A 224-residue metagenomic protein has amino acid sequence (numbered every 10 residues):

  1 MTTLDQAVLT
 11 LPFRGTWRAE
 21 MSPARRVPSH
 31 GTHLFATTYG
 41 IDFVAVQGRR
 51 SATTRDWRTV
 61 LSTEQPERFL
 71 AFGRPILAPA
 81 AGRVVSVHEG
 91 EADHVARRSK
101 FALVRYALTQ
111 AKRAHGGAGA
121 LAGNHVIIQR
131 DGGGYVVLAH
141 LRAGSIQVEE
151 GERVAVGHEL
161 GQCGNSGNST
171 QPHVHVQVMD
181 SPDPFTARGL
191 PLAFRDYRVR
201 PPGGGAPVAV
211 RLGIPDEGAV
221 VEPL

Functional and structural regions predicted by a protein language model:
M1-F69: Non-catalytic extracellular/periplasmic "stalk" and linker regions immediately N-terminal to catalytic or recognition
L4-D5, P28-H30, A118, E152 (+1 more regions): Acidic, glycine-rich catalytic/binding loops that coordinate metals and/or anionic ligands
M21, A45, S86, H140-A143 (+2 more regions): A residue-level detector for short acidic-glycine micro-motifs
L70-F72, L121-A122, I146-Q147: Short, small/polar residue-rich loop motifs at catalytic or cofactor-binding pockets
R74-V84: Generic structural motif
R83-L141: Zn2+-dependent peptidoglycan hydrolase active-site motif and core
G134-G157: Short histidine-centered loop motifs in beta-beta connectors
A155-N168: Short hydrophobic beta/alpha edge segments that flank linear recognition/processing sites
